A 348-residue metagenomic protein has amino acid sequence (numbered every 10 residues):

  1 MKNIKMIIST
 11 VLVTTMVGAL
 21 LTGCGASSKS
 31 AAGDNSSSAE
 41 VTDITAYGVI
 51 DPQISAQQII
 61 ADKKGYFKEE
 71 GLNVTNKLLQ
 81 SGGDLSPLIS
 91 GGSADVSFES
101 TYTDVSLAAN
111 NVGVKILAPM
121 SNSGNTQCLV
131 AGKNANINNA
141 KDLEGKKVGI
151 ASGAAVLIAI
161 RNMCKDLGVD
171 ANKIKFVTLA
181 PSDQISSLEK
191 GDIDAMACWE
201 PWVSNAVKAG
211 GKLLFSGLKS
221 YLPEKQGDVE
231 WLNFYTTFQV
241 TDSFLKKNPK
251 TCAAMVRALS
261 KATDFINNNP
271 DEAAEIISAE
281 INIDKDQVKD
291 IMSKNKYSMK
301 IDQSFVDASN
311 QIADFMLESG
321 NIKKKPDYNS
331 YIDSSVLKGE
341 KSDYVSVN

Functional and structural regions predicted by a protein language model:
M1-D43, G339-N348: Short, low-complexity disordered leader/linker segments with a strong preference for bacterial N-terminal type II
A32-A180, D194-E200, F215: Short, glycine-/small- and polar/acidic-enriched structural segments that line small-molecule recognition paths
A56-I60, K64-G65, G83, P87 (+14 more regions): Solvent-exposed, polar/charged alpha-helical surfaces in well-ordered, non-transmembrane soluble domains, broadly
E69, L218-W231, Y297-V306: Short, solvent-exposed loop/beta-turn-alpha elements that line the ligand-binding surface or hinge of extracytoplasmic
S93-F98, E189-D194, N295-N310, L337-S346: Short amphipathic alpha-helical segments at helix boundaries and their inter-helical linkers
Y102, V177, D183-I277: Pocket-lining segment of extracytoplasmic ligand-binding domains
L245-N321: Secondary-structure end/capping motifs
D314-N348: Conserved C-terminal helix/tail region of periplasmic/extracytoplasmic solute-binding proteins
